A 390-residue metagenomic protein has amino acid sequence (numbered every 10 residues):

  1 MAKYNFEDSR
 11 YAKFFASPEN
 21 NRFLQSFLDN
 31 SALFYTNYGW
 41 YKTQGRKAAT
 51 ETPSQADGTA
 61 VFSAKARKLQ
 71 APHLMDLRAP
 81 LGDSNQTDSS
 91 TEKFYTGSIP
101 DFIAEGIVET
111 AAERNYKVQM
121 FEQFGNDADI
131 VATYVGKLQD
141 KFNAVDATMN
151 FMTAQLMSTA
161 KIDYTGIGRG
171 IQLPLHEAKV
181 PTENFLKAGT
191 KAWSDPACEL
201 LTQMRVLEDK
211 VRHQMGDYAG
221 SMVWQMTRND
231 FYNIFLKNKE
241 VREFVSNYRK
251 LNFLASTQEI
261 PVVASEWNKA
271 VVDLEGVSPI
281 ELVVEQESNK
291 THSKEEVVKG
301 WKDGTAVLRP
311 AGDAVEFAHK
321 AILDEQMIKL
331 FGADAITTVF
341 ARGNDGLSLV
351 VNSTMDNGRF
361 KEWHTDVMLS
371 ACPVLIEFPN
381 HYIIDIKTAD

Functional and structural regions predicted by a protein language model:
M1-E51, C372-D390: N-terminal alpha-helical "arm" segments
Y35-M120: Assembly/oligomerization interface modules of large self-assembling protein complexes
G97-T182, E199-M226, D230, K361-M368: Long, contiguous amphipathic alpha-helices that act as assembly "spine/axial" helices in icosahedral shell and virion
F185-L186: Active-site-proximal helix-loop elements at catalytic-domain edges
G189-A192: Long, compositionally biased low-complexity regions that are usually intrinsically disordered and enriched
L200-V271: Ordered core of a single globular domain
K239-D390: Sequence/fold signature of self-assembling virion shell proteins
